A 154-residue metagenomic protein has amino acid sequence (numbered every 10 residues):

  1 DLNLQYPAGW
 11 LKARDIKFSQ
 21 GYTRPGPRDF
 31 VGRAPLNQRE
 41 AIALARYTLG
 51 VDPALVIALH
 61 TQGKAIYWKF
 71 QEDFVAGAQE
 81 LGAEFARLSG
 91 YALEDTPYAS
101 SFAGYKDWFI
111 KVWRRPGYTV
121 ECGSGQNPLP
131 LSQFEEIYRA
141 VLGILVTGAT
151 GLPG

Functional and structural regions predicted by a protein language model:
D1-A76, A83, T119-G123, L129: Active-site/substrate-binding loop(s) of hydrolase catalytic cores
A76-A78, R139: A generic membrane alpha-helix/interface feature
E84-G151: C-terminal regions of proteins
